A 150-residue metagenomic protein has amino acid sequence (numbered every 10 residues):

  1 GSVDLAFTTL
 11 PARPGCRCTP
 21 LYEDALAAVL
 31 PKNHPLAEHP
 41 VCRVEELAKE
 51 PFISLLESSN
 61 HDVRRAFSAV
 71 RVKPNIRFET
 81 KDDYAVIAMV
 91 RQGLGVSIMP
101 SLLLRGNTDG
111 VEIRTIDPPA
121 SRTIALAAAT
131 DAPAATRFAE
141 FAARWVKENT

Functional and structural regions predicted by a protein language model:
G1-L26, L30, E38, V86 (+2 more regions): Short beta-strand-centered segments that line the small-molecule binding cleft or hinge of alpha/beta clamshell
S2, T9, S58-V111: Hydrophobic hinge/microswitch elements
V3, L26, H34-P35, F52 (+3 more regions): Generic structural signal for secondary-structure transition and capping sites
F7, G15-E57, S121-A132, A142: Hydrophobic/proline-rich hinge and linker segments of small-molecule sensing/allosteric domains, predominantly
T8-L10, L55, R77-E79, I116 (+1 more regions): Conserved beta-strand termini and adjacent loop/short-helix elements that scaffold enzyme active sites in alpha/beta
A25, S59, Y84, L103 (+2 more regions): Residue-level detector of flexible, active-site-proximal loop/helix-junction positions within diverse enzyme catalytic
E50-R71, Q92, A135-A139, A143 (+1 more regions): Secondary-structure junction motif
E112-T150: A late-sequence structural motif
